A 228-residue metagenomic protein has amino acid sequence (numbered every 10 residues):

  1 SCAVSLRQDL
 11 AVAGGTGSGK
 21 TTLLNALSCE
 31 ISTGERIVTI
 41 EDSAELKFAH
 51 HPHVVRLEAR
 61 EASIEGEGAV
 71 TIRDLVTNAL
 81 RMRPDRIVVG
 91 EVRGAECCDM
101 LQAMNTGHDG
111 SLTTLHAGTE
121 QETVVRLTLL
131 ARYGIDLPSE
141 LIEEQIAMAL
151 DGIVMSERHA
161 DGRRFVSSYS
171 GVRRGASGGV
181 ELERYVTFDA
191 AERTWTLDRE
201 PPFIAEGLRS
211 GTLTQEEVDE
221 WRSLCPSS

Functional and structural regions predicted by a protein language model:
S1-V4: Pre-Walker A adenine-sensing motif
V12: Hydrophobic anchor at the beta1->P-loop junction of P-loop NTPases
G17: Walker A (P-loop) phosphate-binding loop of P-loop NTPases
K20: Conserved lysine of the Walker
C29-T77, T123-L127: P-loop NTPase switch/communication element
E41, F48-A49, A79-R174: Conserved P-loop NTPase nucleotide-binding/switch module
D161-S228: NTP-binding/hydrolysis catalytic cores, primarily Walker-type P-loop NTPases
